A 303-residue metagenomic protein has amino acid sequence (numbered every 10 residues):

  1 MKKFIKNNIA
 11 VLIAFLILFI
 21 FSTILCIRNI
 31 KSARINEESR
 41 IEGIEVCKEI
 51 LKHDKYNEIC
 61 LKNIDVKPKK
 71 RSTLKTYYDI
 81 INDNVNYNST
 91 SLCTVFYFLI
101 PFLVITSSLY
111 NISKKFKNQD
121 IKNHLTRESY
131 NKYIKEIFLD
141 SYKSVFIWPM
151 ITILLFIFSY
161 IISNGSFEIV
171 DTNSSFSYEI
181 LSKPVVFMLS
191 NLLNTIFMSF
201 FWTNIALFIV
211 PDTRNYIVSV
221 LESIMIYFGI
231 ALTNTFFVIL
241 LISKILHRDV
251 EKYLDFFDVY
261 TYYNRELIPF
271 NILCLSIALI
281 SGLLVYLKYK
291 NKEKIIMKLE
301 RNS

Functional and structural regions predicted by a protein language model:
M1-I17, I137: Aromatic- and glycine-rich beta-strand/loop motifs that create alpha-glucan
M1-K6, N123, F256-V259: A short amphipathic helical element positioned immediately N-terminal to and/or at the very start of a transmembrane
K3-F4, S276-S303: Junction motif at the cytosolic side of a transmembrane helix
I13-S22, S32-K62, E293-S303: Transmembrane alpha-helical segments and their membrane-interface loop/helix boundaries that make up the transmembrane
A14-L18, N215-I230, H247, L299-R301: Central hydrophobic cores of alpha-helical transmembrane segments in multi-pass integral membrane proteins
F21-V46, P68-N111, F138-D212, Y216 (+1 more regions): Secretory targeting signals
Y110-S144: Helix-loop-helix units of permease transmembrane domains in multi-pass membrane transporters, especially ABC
S166-T172, F228-E251: Juxtamembrane non-transmembrane "cap" segments at the membrane-aqueous interface of multi-pass membrane proteins
